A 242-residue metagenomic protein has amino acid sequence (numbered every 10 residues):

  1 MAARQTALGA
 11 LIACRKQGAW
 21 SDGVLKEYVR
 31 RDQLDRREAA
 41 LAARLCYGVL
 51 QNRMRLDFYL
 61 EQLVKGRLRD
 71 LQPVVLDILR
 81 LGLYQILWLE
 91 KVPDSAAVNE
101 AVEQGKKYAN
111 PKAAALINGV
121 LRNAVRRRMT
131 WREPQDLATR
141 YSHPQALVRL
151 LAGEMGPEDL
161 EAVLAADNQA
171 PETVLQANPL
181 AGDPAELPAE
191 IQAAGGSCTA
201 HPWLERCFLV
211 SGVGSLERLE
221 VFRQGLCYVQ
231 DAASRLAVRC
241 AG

Functional and structural regions predicted by a protein language model:
M1-R218: Class I Rossmann-like S-adenosyl-L-methionine
V210-G242: SAM-dependent Rossmann-like transferase core, predominantly class I methyltransferases with a strong bias toward
